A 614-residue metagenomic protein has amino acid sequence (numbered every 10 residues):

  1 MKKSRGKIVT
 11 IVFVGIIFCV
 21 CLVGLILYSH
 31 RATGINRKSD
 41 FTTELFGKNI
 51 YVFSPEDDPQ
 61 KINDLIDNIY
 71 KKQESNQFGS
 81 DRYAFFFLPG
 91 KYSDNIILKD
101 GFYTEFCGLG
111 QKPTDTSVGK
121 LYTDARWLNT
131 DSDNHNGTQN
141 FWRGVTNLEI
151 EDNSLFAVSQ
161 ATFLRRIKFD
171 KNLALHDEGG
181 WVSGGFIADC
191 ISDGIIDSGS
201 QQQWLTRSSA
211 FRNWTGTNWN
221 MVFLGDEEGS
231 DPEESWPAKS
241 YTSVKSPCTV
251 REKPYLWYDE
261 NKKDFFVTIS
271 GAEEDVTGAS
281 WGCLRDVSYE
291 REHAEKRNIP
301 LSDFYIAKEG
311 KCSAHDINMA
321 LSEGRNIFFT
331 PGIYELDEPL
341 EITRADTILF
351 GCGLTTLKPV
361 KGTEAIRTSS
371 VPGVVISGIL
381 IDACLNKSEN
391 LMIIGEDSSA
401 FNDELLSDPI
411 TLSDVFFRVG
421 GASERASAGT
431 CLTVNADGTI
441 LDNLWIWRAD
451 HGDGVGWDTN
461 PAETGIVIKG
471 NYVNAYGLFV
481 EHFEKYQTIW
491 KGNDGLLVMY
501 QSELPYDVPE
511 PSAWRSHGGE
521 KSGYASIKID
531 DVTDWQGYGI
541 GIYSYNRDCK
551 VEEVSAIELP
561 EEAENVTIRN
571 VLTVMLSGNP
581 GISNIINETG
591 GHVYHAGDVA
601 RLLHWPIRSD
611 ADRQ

Functional and structural regions predicted by a protein language model:
K2-I17: N-terminal Sec-pathway targeting helices
F18-L27: Hydrophobic alpha-helical membrane-insertion segments, chiefly the h-region of N-terminal signal peptides
Y28-Q614: Extracellular/periplasmic carbohydrate-active domains that bind, remodel, or depolymerize complex polysaccharides
